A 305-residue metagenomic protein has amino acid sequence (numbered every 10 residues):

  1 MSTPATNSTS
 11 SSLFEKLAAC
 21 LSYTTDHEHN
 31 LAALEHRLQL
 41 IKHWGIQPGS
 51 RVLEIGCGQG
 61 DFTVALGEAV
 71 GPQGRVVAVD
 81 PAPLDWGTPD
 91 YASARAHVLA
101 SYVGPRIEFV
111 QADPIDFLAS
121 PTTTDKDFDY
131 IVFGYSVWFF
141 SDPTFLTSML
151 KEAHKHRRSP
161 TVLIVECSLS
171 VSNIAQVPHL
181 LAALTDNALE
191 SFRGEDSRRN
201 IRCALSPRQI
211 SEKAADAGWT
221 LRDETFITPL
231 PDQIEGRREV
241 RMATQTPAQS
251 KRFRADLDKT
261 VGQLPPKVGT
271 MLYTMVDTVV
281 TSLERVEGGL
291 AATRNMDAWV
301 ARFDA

Functional and structural regions predicted by a protein language model:
L31-S50: Conserved alpha-helix/loop element of class I SAM-dependent methyltransferases that forms part of the SAM/SAH-binding
Q59-P72: Conserved SAM-binding loop of SAM-dependent methyltransferases across substrates and taxa, primarily the Class I
T88-P121: S-adenosyl-L-methionine
D129-T144: A short SAM/SAH-binding and catalytic strip from SAM-dependent methyltransferases
F145-T161: A short glycine-rich, Lys/Arg-flanked "PGG" loop and its adjoining helix->strand segment in the class I
T161-A188: Conserved class I S-adenosyl-L-methionine
I201-G218: Short alpha-helix
T228-A305: C-terminal lobe and adjacent flexible extensions of AdoMet/dcAdoMet transferase-like proteins
